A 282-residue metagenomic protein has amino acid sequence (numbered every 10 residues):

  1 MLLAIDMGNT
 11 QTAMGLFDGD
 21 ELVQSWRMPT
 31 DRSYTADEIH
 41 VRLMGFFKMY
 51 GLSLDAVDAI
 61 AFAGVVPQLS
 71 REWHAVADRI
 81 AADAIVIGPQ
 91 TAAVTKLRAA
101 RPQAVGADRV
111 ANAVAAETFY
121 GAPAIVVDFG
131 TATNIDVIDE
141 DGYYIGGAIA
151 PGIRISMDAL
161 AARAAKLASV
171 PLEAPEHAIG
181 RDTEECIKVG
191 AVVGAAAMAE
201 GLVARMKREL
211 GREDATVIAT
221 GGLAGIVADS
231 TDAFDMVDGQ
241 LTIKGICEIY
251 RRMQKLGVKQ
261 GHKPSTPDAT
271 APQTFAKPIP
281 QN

Functional and structural regions predicted by a protein language model:
L2-A4, T30, S156-N282: ATP-binding/phosphotransfer module of carbohydrate and carboxylate kinases, centering on a glycine-rich
L2-D6, A59-A61, A124-D128, I218: Short glycine-aspartate micro-motif
L2-K48, G142-A168, A174-H177, E185: Short glycine-rich, Thr/Ser-proximal phosphate-binding strand/loop in the N-terminal lobe of ATP-dependent enzymes
T12-L16, V126, T133-I138: Short beta-strand scaffold segments in enzyme catalytic cores
L43-D58, L202-D214: Phosphate/pyrophosphate-binding loops at sites that engage ATP/ADP/AMP, CoA/4′-phosphopantetheine, polyphosphate
Y50-V105, D141-G147, G152, R181-V192 (+3 more regions): Short beta-strand-loop/turn "lid" adjacent to the catalytic site in phosphate-handling enzymes
A93-A124, C247-K255: Conserved phosphate-binding catalytic cores of ATP/NTP-utilizing and phosphoryl-transfer enzymes
